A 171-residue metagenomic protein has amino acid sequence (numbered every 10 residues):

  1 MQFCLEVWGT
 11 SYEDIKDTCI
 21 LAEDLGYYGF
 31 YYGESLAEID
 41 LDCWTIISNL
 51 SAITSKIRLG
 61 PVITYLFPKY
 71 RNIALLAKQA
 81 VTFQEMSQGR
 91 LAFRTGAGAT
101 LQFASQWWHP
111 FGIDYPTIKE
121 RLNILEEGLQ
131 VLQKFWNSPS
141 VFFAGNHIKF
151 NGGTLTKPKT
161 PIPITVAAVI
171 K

Functional and structural regions predicted by a protein language model:
M1-E6, T100-S105, F142-I162, V169: N-terminal small/glycine-rich loop or linker at the start of catalytic domains across soluble metabolic enzymes
M1-P61, T160-I162: N-terminal beta1-alpha1-beta2 module of alpha/beta enzyme domains
Q2-T10, K69-F142: Flexible, glycine-rich active-site loops centered on histidine and acidic residues that chelate a metal or position
T10-A22, L75-Q79, A167-K171: Short, acidic/polar
E34, G98, W136, A168-V169: Residues that line or immediately flank small-molecule/substrate-binding pockets and catalytic motifs
E34, P61-I63, T95-A99: Glycine-rich, histidine-containing beta strand-loop boundary motifs that form or position
D42-I47, K78, G152, K171: Alpha-helical scaffolding within the catalytic cores of extracellular/periplasmic polymer-degrading hydrolases
G60-Y70: Conserved strand-turn element in the central/C-terminal portion of the radical SAM core barrel that lines
